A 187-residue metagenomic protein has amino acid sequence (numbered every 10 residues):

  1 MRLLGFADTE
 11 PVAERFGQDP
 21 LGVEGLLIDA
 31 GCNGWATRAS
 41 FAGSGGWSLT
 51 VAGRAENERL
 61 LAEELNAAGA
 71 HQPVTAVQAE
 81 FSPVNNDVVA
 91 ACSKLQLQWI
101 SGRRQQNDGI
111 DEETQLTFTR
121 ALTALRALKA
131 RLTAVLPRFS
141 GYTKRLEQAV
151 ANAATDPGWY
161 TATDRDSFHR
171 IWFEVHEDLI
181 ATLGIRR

Functional and structural regions predicted by a protein language model:
G5-F16: Short acidic, hydrophobic short linear motifs in intrinsically disordered regions
F6-D8, A76, Q96, R186-R187: Intrinsically disordered, low-complexity terminal tails/loops enriched in metal-binding residues
F16-C32: Short amphipathic alpha-helical interaction segments
G31-A42: A short, conserved structural fragment
G43-V51: Minor-groove-contacting beta-hairpin "wing" of winged helix-turn-helix DNA-binding domains
V51-A79: Short, amphipathic alpha-helical interaction segments positioned at domain boundaries
A70-A153: Exposed, interaction-prone assembly regions rather than primary DNA-binding/catalytic cores
R145-R187: C-terminal regulatory/effector modules of DNA-binding transcriptional regulators
